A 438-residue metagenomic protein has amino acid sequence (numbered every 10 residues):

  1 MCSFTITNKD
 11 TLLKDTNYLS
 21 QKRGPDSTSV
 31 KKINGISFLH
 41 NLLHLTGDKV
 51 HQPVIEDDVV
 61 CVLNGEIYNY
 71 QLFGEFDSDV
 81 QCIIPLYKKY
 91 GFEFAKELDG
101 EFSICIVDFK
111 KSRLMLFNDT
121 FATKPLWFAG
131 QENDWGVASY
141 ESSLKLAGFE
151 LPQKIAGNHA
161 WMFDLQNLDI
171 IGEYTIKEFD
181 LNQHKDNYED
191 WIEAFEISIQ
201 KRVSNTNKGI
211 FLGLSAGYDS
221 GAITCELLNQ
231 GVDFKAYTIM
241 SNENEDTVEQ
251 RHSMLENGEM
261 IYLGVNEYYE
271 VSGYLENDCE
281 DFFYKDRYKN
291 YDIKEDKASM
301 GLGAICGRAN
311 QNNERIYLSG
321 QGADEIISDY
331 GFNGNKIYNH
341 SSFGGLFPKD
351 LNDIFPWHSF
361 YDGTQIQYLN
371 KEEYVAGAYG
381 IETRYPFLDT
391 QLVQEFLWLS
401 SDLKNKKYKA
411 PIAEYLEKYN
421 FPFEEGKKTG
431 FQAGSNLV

Functional and structural regions predicted by a protein language model:
M1-G273, R315: Cysteine-centered catalytic environments shared across enzyme families
N8-T11, K110-M115, F179-N420, S435-L437: ATP-dependent adenylate-handling active sites, centered on carboxylate activation for C-N bond formation
K31, A410-A413, K427-G430: Short, flexible loop/turn segments with low-complexity composition
P53-V54, L98, Y330, I381 (+1 more regions): Short clusters of hydrophobic/aromatic residues that line enzyme substrate/ligand-binding pockets
D77, K406-A410, E425: Non-catalytic, surface-exposed connector residues within folded enzymatic/regulatory domains
Q81, P85, Y268, E424-L437: Short linear loop/turn motifs
